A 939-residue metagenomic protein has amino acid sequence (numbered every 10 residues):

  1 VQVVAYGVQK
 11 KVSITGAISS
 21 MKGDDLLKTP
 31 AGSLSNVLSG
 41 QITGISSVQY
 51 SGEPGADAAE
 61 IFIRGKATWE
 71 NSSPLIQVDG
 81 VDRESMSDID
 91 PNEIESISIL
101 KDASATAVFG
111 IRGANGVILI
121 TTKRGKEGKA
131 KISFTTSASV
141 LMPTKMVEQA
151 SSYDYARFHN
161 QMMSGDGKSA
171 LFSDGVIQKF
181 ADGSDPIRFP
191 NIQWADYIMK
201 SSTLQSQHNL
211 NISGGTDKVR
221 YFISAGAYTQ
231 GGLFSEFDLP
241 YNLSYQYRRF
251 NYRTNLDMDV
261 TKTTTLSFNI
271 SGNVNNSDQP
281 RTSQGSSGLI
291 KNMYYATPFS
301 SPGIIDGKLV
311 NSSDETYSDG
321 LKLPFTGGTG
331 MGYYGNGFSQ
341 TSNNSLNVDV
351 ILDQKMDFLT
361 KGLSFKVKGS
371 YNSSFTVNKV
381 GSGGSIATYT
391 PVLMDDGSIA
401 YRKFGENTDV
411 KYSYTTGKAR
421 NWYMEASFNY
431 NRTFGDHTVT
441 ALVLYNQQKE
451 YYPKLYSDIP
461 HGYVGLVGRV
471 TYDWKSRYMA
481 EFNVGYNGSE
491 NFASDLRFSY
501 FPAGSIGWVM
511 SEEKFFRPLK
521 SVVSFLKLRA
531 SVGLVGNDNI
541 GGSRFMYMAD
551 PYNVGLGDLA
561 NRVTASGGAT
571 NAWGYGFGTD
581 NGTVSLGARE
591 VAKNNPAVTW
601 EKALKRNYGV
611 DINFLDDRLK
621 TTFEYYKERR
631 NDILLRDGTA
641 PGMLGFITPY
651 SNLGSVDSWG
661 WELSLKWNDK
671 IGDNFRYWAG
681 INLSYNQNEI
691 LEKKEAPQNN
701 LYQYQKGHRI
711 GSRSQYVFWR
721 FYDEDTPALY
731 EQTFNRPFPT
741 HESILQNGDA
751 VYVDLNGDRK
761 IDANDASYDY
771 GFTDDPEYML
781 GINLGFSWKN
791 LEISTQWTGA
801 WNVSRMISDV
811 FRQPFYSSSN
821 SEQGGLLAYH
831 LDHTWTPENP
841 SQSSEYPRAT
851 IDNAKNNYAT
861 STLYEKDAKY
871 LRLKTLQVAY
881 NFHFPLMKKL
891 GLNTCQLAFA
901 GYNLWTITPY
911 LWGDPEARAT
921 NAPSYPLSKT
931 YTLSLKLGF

Functional and structural regions predicted by a protein language model:
V1-Y252, L266-S267, F675, Q698 (+1 more regions): Short, small/polar-rich motifs associated with maturation and membrane association, primarily at protein termini
L26, S73, S206, N255-T264 (+8 more regions): Extracellular/periplasmic, surface-exposed regions of secreted and cell-surface proteins
I76, G303, I744, V753-L755 (+1 more regions): Short aromatic-centered micro-motifs
S133-P186, T282-L289, S543-V563, S651 (+4 more regions): Conserved small-residue
A170-Q193, Q207, I290-T329: Acidic, glycine-rich flexible loop segments
K361, G771-S808: Glycine-rich, aromatic-lined ligand/substrate-binding cores of catalytic and carbohydrate-binding domains
I793-L871: C-terminal beta-barrel architecture of Gram-negative outer-membrane proteins
